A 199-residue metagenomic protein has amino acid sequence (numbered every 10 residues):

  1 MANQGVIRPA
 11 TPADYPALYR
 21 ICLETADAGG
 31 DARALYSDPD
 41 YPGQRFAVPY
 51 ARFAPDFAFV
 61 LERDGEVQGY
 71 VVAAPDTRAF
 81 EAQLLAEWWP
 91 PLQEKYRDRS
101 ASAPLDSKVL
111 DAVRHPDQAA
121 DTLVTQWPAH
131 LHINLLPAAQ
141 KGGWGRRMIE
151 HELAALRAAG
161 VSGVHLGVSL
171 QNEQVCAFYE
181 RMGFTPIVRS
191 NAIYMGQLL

Functional and structural regions predicted by a protein language model:
M1-A13: Conserved N-terminal entry element of GNAT/NAT acetyltransferase domains
A26-F46, A82-R97: Conserved GNAT-fold acetyl-CoA-binding loop/helix
Y36-A58, D64: Active-site rim helix/loop that mediates acceptor-substrate recognition in acyltransferases
V60, E66-P75: Conserved beta-strand in the GNAT
R78, L84, H165-V168, C176 (+2 more regions): Conserved catalytic-core motifs of GNAT/GCN5-like acyltransferases
R78-H132: Conserved acyl-donor/pantetheine-binding loop and adjacent beta-alpha core of acyl/acetyltransferases and related
W127-A129, L156-V168: Conserved GNAT acetyl-CoA-binding A-motif
H132, K141-A158, A177-R181: Conserved acetyl-CoA-binding loop-helix of GNAT-fold acetyltransferases
